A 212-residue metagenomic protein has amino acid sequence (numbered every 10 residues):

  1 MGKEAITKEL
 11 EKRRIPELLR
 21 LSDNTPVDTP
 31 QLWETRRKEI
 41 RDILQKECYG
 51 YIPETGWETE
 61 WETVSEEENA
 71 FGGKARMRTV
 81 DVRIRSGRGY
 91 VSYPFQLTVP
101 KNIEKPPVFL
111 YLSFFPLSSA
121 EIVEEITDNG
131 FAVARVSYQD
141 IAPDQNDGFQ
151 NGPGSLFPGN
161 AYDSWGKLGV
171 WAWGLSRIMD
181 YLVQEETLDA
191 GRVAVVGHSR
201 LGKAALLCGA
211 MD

Functional and structural regions predicted by a protein language model:
M1-Y93: N-terminal targeting or regulatory segments adjacent to alpha/beta-hydrolase or S9 domains
V82-S86, V99-K101, S113-P116, D140 (+1 more regions): Short, flexible loop/turn elements at secondary-structure junctions
R88-Y93, V99-V108, N129: Proline/glycine-enriched tight loop/beta-turn segments at coil->beta junctions that connect or precede beta-strands
Y93-Q96, L117-I122, K203: Short alpha-helical segments and helix-capping/turn motifs at coil-helix boundaries
E104, V108-E185, A190: Cap/lid segment of the alpha/beta-hydrolase catalytic domain
K167, S199-K203: Active-site loop->helix "elbow" adjoining a glycine-rich segment at hydrolase catalytic centers
L175, G202-D212: Short glycine-enriched nucleophile-adjacent loop and the immediately C-terminal alpha-helix near the catalytic center
L188-S199: Alpha/beta-hydrolase fold nucleophile elbow
